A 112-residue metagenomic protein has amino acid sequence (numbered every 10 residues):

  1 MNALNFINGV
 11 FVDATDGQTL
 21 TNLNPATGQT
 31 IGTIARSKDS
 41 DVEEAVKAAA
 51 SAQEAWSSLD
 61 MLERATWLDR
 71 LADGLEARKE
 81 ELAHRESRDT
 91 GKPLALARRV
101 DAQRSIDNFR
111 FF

Functional and structural regions predicted by a protein language model:
M1-T33, T66, R70: Terminal low-complexity tails and localization/encapsulation signals of metabolic enzymes
I31-F112: Glycine-rich loop-to-alpha-helix module at the N-terminal edge of alpha/beta enzyme cores
